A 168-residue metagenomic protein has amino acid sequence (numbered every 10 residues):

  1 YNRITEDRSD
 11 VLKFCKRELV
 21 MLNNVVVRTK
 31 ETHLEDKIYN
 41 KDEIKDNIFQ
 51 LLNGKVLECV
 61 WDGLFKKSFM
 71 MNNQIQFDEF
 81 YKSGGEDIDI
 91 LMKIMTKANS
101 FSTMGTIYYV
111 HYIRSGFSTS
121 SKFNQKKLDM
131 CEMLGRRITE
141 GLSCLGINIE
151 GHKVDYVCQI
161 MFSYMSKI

Functional and structural regions predicted by a protein language model:
Y1-M104, Y109-L128: Donor-binding/catalytic cores of nucleotide-activated saccharide and glycerol-phosphate transferases/polymerases
C15, V110-I168: C-terminal subregions of glycosyltransferases and related glycan-biosynthesis enzymes
